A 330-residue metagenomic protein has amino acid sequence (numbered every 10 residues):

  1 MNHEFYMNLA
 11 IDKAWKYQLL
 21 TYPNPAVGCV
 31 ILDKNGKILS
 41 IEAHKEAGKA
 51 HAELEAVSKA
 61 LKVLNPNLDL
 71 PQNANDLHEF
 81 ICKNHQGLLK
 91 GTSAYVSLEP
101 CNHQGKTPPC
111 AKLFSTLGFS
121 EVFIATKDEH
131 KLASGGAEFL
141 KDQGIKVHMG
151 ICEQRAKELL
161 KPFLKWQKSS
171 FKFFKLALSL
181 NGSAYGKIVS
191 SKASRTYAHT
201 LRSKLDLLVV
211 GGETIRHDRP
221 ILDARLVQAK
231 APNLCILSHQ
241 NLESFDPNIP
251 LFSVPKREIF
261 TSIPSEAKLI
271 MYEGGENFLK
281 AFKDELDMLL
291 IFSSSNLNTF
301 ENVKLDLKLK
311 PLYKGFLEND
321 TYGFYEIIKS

Functional and structural regions predicted by a protein language model:
M1-T21, A74-G91, H103-S330: Zinc-dependent deaminase
V27-G36, K175-A177, G323: Short beta-strand scaffold segments in enzyme catalytic cores
S40-E42: Short hydrophobic alpha-helix segments
H44-K45, S191: A generic structural motif
E46-K59, R195-T196: A short, polar/charged loop-to-alpha-helix boundary motif
E53-Y95: Flexible, acidic active-site loops/lids enriched in D/E/S/T/G that coordinate Mg2+ and/or position polar
L98: Aromatic-flanked redox-active Cys/Sec active sites in thiol-based oxidoreductases, especially the WC-centered
